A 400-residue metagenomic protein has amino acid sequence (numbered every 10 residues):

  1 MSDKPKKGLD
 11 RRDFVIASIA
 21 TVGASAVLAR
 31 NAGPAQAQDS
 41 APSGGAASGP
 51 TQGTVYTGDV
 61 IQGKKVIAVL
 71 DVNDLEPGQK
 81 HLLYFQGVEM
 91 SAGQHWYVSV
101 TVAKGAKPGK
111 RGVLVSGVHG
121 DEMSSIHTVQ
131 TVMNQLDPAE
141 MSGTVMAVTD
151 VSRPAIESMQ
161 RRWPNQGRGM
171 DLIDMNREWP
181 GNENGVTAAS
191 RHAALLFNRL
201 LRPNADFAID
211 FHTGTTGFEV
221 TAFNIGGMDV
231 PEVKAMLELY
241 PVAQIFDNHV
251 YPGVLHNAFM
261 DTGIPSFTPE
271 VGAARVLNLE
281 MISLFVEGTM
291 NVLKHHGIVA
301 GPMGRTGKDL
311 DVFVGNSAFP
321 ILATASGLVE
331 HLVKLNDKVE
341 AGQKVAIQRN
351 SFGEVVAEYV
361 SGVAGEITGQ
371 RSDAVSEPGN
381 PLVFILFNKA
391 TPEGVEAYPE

Functional and structural regions predicted by a protein language model:
M1-L9, A35-Q36: Secretory targeting signals
G8-R11, V15-V22, Q38-E400: Structured catalytic-domain cores with a bias toward divalent-metal coordination
A24-L28: Hydrophobic alpha-helical membrane-insertion segments, chiefly the h-region of N-terminal signal peptides
A29-S40: Signal peptide processing junction and immediate N-terminal pro/mature segment of secreted/exported proteins
